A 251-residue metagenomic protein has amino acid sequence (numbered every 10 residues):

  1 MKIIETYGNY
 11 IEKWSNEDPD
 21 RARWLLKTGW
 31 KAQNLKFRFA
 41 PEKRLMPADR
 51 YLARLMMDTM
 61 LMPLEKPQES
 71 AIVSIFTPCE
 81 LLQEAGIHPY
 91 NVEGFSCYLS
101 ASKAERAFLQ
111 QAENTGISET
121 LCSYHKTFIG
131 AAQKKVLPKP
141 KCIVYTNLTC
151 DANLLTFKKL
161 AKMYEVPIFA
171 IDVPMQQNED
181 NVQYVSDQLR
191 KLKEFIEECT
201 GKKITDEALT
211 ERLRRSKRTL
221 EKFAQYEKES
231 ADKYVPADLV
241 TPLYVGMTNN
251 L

Functional and structural regions predicted by a protein language model:
M1-E69, R190, E194-L251: A charged, amphipathic alpha-helical module
D49-L121, H125-Q133: An N-terminal, globular interaction/scaffold subdomain
A71-S74, P89-V92, I143-Y145, P167-D172 (+1 more regions): A structural signal for short, well-ordered beta-strand segments and their strand-loop junctions that often border
Q83, K162, E198: Short polybasic/polar patches that bind polyanions
A112-T120, D187-C199: A polyampholytic, Gly/Pro-enriched intrinsically disordered region
T115, E179, Q183, K203 (+1 more regions): Charge-dense, low-complexity intrinsically disordered segments
K126-F195: Acidic/His-rich segments in extracytoplasmic proteins that coordinate ligands and/or metal ions
